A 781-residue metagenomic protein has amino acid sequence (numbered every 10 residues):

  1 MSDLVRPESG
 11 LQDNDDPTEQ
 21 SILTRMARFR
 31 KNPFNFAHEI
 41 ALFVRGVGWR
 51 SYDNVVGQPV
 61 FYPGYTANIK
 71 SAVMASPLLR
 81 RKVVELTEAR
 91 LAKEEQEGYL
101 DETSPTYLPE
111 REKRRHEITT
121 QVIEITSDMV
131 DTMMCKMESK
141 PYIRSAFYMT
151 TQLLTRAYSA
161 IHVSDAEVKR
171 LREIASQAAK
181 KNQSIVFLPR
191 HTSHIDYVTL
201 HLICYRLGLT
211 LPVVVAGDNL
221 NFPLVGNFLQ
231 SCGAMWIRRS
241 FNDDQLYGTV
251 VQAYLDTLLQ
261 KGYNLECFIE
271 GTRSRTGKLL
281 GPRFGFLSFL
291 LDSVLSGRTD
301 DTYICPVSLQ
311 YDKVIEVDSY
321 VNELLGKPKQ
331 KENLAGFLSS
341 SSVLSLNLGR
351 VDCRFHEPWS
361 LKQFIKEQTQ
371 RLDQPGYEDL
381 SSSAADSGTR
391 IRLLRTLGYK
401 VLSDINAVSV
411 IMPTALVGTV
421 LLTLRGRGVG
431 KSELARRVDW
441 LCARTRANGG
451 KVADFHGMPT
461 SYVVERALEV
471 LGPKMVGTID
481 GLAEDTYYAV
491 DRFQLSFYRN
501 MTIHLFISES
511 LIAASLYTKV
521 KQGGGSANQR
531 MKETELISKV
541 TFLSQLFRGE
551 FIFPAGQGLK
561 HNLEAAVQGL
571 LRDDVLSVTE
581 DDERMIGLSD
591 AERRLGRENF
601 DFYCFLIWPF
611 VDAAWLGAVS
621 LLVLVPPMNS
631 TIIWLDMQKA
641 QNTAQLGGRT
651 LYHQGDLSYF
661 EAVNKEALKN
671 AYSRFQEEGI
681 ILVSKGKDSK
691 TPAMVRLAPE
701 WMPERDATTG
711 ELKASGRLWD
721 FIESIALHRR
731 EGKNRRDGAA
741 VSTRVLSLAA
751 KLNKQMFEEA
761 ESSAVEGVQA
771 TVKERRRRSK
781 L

Functional and structural regions predicted by a protein language model:
M1-L781: Membrane-interfacial terminal anchoring regions of lipid-handling membrane enzymes
